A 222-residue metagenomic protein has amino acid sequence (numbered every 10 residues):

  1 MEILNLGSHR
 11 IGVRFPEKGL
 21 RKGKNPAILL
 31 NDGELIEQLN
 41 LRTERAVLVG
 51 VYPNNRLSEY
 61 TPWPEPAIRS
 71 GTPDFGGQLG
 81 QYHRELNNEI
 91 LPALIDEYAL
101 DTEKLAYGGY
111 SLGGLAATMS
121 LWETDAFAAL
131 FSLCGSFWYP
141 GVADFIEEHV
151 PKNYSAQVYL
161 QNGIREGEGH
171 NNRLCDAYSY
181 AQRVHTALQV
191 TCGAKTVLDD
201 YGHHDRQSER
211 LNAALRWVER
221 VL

Functional and structural regions predicted by a protein language model:
M1-N25: A domain-start/cap signature at the N-terminus of enzymes
R10, K22-E89, A93-A99: Serine-hydrolase catalytic machinery in alpha/beta-hydrolase-like enzymes
K24-N25, R45, T102-K104, F127 (+2 more regions): A general structural motif
G108-G113, A117: Gly/Ala-rich beta-loop-alpha elbow adjacent to hydrolase catalytic centers
M119-A129: Conserved hydrolase catalytic core segment
F131-L133: A short, hydrophobic beta-strand element of the alpha/beta-hydrolase
F137-E219: The feature captures the conserved acid-bearing segment of alpha/beta-hydrolase catalytic domains
